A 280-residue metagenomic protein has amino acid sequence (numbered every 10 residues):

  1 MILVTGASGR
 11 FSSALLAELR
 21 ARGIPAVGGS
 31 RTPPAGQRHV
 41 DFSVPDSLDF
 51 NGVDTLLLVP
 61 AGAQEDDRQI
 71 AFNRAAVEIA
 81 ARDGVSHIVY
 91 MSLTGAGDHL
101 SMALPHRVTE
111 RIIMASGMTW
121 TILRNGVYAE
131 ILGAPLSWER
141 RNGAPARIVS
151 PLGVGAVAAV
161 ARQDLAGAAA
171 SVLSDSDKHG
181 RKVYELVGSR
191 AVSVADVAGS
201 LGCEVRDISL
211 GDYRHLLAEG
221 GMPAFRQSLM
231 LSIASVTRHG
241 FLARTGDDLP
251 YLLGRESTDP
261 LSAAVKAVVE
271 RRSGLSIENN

Functional and structural regions predicted by a protein language model:
M1-P25, S43, V53-D54, A61-I70 (+3 more regions): Oxidoreductase cofactor-interface core, primarily capturing Rossmann-like NAD(P)-dependent enzymes
G29-V44: Rossmann-fold cofactor-recognition segment
S30, S92, R124, D207-S209: Residue-level recognition of beta-strand->loop/alpha-helix junctions
D49-N51, A76-D83: Acidic (Asp/Glu)-rich catalytic clusters
N73, H106, P135, V194 (+3 more regions): A general structural signal for well-ordered alpha-helical segments in protein cores
V77, R162-A170, G246, L261-V265: Short, amphipathic alpha-helical "lid/cap" segments that border enzyme active or binding sites
Y184, A198-G240, S276-N280: Terminal hydrophobic/aromatic helix or amphipathic segment near a protein terminus
D248, L253-N280: Amphipathic terminal alpha-helices
